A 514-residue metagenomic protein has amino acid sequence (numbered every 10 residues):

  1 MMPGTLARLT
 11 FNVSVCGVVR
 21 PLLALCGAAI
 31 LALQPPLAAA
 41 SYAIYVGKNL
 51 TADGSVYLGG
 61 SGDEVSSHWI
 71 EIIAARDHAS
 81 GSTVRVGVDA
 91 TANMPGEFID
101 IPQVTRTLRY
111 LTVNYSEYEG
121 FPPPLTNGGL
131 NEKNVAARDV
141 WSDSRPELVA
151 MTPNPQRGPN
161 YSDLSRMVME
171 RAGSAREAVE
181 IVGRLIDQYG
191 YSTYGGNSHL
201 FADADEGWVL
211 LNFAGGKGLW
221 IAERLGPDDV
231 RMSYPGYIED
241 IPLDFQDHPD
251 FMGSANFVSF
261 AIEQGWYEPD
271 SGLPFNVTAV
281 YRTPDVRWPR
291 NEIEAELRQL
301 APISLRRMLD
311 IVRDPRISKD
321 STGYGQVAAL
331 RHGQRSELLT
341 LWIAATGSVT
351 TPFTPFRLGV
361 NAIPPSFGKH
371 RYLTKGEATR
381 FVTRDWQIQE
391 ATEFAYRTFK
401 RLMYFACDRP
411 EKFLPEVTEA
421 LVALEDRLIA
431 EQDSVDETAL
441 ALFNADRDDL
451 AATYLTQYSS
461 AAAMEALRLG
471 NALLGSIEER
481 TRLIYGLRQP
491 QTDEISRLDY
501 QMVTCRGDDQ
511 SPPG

Functional and structural regions predicted by a protein language model:
M1-V18: N-terminal secretory signal peptides that target proteins for export/translocation
Q34-P35: N-terminal signal peptide c-region/cleavage motif recognized by signal peptidases
A40-Y161, I181-M308: A contiguous strand-loop segment
S165-R171: Short, well-ordered beta-strand elements within core beta-sheets of diverse protein domains
R171-V179: Short, charged, surface-exposed loops that flank catalytic or proteolytic processing sites
V280-D320, A329, K400-R401, A406-E411 (+2 more regions): Accessory, solvent-exposed terminal regions and/or long lumenal/extracellular loops of proteins
A295-A378: Long, well-ordered mid-to-C-terminal structural blocks that present hydrophobic/aromatic surfaces
T346-S348, L358-G514: Charged low-complexity "KEKE/polyampholyte" interaction tracts
